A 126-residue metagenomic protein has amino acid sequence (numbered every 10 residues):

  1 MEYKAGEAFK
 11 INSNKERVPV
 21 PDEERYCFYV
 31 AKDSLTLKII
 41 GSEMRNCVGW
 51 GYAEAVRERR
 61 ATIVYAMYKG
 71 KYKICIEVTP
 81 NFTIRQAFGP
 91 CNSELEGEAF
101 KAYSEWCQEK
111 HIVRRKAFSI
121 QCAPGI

Functional and structural regions predicted by a protein language model:
M1-I126: Catalytic-core elements of nucleic-acid end-processing and repair enzymes
